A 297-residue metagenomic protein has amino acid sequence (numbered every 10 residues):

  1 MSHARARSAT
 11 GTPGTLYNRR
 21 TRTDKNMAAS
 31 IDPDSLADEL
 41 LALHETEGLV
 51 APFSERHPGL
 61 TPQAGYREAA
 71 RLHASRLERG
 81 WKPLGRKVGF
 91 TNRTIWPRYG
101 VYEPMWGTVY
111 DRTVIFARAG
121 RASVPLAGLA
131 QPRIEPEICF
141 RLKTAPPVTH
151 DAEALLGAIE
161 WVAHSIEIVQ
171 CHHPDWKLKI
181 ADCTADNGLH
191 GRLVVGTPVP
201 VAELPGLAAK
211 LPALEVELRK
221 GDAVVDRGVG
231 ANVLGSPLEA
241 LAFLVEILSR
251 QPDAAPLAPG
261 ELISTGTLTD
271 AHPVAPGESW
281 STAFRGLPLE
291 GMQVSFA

Functional and structural regions predicted by a protein language model:
Y17, T23-K25: Short, positively charged and aromatic/hydrophobic N-terminal segments
A28-P237, L241, V245, R250-A254 (+2 more regions): Catalytic-core "active-site belt" of small-molecule-metabolizing enzymes, emphasizing His/Asp/Glu-rich regions
K220-G221, T265, R285: Short strand-turn-strand beta-turns centered on an Asx-Gly dipeptide
L268-H272, G286-L289: Short, charged beta-turn/beta-strand-edge "cap" motif at the junction between a beta-strand and an adjacent loop
W280-A283: Short, aromatic- and glycine-rich surface loops/edge beta-strands on solvent-exposed regions
